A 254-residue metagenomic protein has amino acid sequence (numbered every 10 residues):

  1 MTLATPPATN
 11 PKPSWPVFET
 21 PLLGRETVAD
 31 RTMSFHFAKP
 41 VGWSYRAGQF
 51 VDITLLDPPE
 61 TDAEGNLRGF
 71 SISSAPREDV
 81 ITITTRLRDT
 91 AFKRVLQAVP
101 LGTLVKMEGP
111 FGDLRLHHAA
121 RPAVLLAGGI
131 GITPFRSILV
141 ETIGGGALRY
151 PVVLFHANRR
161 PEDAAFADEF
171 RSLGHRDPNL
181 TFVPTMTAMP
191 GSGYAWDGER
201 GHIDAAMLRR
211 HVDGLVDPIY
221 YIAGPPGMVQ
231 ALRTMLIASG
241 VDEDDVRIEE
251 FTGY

Functional and structural regions predicted by a protein language model:
L3-P7, K12-F18, F92, V152-Y254: Reductase modules of NAD(P)H-dependent flavoproteins
L3-T103, N158-R160, T187-A188: Ferredoxin-reductase
G48, G131, P225: Short, conserved phosphate/pyrophosphate- and ester-handling motifs at nucleotide-, phospho-/glycolipid
E108-A119: A short, basic/flexible loop-to-alpha-helix module at the beginning of a structural domain
V124-L126, Y221: Conserved beta-strand elements of the Class I
I132-G144: Histidine-anchored nucleotide/phosphate-binding helix
G144-Y150: Conserved S-adenosyl-L-methionine
